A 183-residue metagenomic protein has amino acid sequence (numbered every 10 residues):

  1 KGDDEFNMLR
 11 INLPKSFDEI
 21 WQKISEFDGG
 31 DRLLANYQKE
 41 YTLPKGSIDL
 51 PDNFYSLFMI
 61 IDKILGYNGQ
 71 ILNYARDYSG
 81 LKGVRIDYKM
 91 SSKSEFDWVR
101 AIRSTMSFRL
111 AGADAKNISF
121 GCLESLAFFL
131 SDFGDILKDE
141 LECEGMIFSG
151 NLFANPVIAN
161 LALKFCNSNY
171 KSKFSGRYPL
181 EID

Functional and structural regions predicted by a protein language model:
K1-D183: Acidic, glycine-enriched active-site microenvironments
